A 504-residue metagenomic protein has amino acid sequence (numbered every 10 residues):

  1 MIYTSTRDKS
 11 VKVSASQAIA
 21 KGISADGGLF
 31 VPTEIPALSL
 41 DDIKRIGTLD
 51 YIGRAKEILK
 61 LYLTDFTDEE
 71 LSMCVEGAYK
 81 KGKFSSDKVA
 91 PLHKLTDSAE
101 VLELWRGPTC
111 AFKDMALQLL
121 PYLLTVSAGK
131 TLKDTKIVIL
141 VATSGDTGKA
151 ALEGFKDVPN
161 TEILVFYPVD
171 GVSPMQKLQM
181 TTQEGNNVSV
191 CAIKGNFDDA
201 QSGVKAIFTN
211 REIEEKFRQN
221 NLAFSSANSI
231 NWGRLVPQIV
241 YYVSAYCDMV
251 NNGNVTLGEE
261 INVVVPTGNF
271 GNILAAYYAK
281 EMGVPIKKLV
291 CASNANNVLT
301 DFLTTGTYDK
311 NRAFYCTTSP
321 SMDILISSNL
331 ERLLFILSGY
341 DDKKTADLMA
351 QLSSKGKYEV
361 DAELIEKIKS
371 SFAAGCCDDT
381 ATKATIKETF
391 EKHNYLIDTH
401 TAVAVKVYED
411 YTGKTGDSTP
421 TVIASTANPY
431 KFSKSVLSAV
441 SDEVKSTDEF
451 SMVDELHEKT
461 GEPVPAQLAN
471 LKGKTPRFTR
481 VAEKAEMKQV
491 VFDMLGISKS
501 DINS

Functional and structural regions predicted by a protein language model:
M1-S504: PLP-dependent amino-acid enzyme catalytic core
